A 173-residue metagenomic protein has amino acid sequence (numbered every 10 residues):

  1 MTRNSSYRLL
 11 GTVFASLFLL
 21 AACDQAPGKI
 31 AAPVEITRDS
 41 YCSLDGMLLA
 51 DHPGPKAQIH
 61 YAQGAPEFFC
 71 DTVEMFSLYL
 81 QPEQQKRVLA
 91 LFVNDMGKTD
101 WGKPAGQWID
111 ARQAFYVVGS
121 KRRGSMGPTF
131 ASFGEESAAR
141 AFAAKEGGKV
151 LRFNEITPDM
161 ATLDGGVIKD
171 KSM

Functional and structural regions predicted by a protein language model:
T2-V13: Bacterial N-terminal signal peptides that target proteins for export
L19-A22: C-terminal motif of bacterial Sec signal peptides marking the signal peptidase cleavage site
D24-A26: Bacterial signal peptide processing site
I30-R38: Short, flexible, mixed-charge glycine/proline-rich loop motifs that serve as phosphate/nucleic-acid-contacting
R38-F68, T72-V73: Post-signal-peptide N-terminal segment of Sec-exported extracytoplasmic proteins
T72-Q84: Short metal-binding segments enriched for Cys and/or His
L89-F153: Thiol/selenol-based redox catalytic cores and closely related redox-interacting motifs
G147-M173: N-terminal targeting pre-sequences for secretion and organelle import
